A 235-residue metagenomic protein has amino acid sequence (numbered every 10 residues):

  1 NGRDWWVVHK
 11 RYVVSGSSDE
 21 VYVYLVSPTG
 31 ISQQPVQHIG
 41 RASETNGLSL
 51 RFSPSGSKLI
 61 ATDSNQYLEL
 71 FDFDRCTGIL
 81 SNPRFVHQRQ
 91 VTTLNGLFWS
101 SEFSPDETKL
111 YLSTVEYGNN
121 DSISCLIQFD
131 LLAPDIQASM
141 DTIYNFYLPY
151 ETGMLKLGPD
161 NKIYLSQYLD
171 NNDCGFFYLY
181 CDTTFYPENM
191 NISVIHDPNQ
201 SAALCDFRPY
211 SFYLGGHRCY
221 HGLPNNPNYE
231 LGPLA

Functional and structural regions predicted by a protein language model:
N1-F73, T77-V86, T93-A235: Beta-propeller fold recognition
